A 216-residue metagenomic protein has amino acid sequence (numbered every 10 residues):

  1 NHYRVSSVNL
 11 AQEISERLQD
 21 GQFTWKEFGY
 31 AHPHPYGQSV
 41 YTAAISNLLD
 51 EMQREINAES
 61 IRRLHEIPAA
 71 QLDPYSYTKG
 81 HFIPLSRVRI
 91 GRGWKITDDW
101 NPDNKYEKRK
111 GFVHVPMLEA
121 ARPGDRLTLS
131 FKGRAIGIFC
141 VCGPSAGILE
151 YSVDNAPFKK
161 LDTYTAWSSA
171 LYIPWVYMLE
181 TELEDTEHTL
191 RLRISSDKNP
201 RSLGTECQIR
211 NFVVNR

Functional and structural regions predicted by a protein language model:
N1-W25, S39-Q53: Extracellular serine-dependent O-acyl
K26-P35: Second-shell loop/turn segments in exported
H32, S39-R216: Conserved catalytic region of serine esterases and O-acyltransferases that act on ester linkages in lipids
